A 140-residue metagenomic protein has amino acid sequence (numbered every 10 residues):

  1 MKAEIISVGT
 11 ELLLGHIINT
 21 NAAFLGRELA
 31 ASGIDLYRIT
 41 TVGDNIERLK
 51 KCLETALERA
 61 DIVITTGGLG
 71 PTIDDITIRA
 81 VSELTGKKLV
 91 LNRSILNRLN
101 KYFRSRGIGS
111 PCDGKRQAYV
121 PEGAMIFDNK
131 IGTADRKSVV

Functional and structural regions predicted by a protein language model:
M1-I39: Glycine-rich phosphate/diphosphate-binding loop of Rossmann-like nucleotide-binding domains
T10-E11, G68-P71: Short glycine-rich anion-binding loops that position phosphate/pyrophosphate groups of nucleotides and phosphorylated
I17-T20, K51, I76: Generic recognition of short, well-ordered alpha-helical segments
R38-R48: Short beta->alpha junction loops
A60: An anion/phosphate-binding loop that grips the pyrophosphate of nucleotide cofactors and donors
I76-V140: Proline/glycine-rich low-complexity loops and linkers
